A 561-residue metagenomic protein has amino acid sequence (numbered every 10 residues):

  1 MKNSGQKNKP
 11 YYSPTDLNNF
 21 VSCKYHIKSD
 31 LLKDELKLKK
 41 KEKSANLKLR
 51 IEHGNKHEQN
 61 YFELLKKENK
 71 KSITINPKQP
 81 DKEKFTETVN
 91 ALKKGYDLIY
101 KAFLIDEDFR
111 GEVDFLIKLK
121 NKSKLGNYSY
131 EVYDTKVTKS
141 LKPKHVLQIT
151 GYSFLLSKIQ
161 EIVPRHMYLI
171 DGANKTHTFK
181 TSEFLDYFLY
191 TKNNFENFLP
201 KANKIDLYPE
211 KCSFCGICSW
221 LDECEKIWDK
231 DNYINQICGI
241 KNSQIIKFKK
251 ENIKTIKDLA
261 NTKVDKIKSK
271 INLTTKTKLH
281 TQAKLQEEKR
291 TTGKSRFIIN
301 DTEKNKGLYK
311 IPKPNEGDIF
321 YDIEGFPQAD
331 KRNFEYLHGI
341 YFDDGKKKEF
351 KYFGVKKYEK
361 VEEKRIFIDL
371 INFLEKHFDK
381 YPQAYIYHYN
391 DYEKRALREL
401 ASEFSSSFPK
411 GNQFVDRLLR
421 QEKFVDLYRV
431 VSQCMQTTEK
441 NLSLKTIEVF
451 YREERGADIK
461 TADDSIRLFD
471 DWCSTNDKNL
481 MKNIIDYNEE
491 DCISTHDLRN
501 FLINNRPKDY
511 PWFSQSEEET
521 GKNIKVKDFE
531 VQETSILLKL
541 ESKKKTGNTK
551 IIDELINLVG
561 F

Functional and structural regions predicted by a protein language model:
M1-L125: Metal-dependent nuclease catalytic cores that hydrolyze phosphodiester bonds in DNA/RNA, characterized by
L31, E35-K70, F513-F561: Accessory interdomain/linker segments of ATP-dependent helicases and helicase-like nucleic-acid enzymes that mediate
F62, K66, S153, R398-A401 (+1 more regions): Short, amphipathic alpha-helical segments that act as regulatory/interfacial helices in nucleotide-processing proteins
Q79-K82, V89-A91, G95-N121, G126-P200 (+2 more regions): Conserved DEDDh/DEDDy metal-dependent 3′-5′ exonuclease domain
Y168-D231, E251, E439, I447-Q515: Acidic, Mg2+-coordinating catalytic module of metal-dependent nucleases/exonucleases that use a two-metal-ion mechanism
C224-N333, L337-F342, E363: C-terminal extensions
G307-I311, E316, F320-N333, L337 (+3 more regions): RNase H-like, metal-dependent nuclease domains and their acidic two-metal-ion catalytic environment used
